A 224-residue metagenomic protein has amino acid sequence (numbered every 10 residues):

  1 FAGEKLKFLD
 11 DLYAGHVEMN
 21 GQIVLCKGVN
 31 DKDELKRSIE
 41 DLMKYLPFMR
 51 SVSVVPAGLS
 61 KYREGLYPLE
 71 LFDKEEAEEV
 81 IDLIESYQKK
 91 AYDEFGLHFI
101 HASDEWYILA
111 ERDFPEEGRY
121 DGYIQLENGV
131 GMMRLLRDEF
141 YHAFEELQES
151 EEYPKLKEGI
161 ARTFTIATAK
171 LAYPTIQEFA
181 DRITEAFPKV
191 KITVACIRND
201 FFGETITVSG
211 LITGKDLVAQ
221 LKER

Functional and structural regions predicted by a protein language model:
F1-A2: Hydrophobic, small-residue-rich alpha-helical packing segments that form membrane-like cores
L6-L66, E75-E105: Conserved C-terminal portion of the radical SAM core fold that forms the substrate/S-adenosylmethionine-binding
H16, H98-I100, W106-Y107, L136 (+2 more regions): Generic preference for hydrophobic/aromatic residues in regular secondary structure cores
L25-G28, E70-A77, I166-A169, T207: Hydrophobic alpha-helical scaffolding
G28-N30, L59-R63, I108-A110, Y173-T175 (+1 more regions): Flexible loop/turn segments at secondary-structure boundaries
L35-K36, Y67-P68, P115, D181: Short, glycine/charged-enriched secondary-structure capping and boundary segments
K61-E70, F99-A110, H142-Y153: Short secondary-structure transition/capping segments
E111-R224: Radical SAM enzyme core and accessory elements
